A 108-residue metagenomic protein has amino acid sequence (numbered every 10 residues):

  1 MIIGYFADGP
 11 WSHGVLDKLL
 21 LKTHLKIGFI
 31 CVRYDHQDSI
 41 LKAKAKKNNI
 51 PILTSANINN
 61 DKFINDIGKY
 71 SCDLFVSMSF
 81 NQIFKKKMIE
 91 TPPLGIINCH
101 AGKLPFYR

Functional and structural regions predicted by a protein language model:
M1-R108: One-carbon transfer enzymes
